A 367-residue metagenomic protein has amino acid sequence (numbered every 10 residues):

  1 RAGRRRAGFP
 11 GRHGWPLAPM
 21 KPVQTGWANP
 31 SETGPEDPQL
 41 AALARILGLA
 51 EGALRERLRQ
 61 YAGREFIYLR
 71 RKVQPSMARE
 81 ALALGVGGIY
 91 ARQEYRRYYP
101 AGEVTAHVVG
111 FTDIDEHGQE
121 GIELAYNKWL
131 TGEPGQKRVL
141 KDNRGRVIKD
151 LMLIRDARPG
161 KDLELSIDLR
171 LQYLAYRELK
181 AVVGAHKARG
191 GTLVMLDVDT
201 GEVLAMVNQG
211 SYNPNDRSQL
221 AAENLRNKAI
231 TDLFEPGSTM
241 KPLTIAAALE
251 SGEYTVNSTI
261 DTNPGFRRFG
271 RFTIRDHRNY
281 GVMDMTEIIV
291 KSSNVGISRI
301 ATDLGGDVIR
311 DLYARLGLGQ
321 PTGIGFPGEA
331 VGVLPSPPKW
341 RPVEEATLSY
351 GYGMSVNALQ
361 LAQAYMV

Functional and structural regions predicted by a protein language model:
A2, F9-P19, A175, L196-L204: Short, glycine-anchored, charge-dense loop/turn motifs used at functional sites
A2-R5, P134, H186-G190, D261: Short, small/polar residue-rich loop motifs at catalytic or cofactor-binding pockets
R6, G85-V86, E116, L171 (+3 more regions): Flexible, solvent-exposed loop/hinge segments and secondary-structure transition points
R6, V23, D37-A44, A78 (+14 more regions): Extracytoplasmic/secreted envelope proteins and their assembly/folding machinery, especially bacterial periplasmic
A18, K141-I154, L193, D197-S238 (+1 more regions): Beta-lactam-recognizing serine transpeptidase/beta-lactamase-like catalytic domain environment
A18-V23, W27-E32, P38-L47, E56-G160: Small/polar-residue-rich segments within soluble enzyme cores
V23-T33, L40-A44, G63-R71, E94 (+8 more regions): Second-shell loop/turn segments in exported
I148-G191: Conserved, well-ordered alpha-helix/loop/beta-strand core segments that scaffold catalytic motifs
